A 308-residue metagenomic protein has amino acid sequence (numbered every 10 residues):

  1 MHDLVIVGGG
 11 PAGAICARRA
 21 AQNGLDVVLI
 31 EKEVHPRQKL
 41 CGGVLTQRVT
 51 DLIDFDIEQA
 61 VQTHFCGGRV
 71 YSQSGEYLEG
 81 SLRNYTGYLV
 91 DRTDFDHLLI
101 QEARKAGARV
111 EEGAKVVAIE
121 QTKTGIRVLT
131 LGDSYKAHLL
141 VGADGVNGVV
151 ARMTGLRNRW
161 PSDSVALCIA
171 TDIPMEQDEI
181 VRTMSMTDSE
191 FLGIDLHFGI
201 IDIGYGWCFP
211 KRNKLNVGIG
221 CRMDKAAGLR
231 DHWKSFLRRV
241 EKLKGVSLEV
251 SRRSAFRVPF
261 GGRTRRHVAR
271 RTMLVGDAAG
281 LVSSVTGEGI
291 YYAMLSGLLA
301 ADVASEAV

Functional and structural regions predicted by a protein language model:
M1-A12: Beta1/beta-strand and adjacent pyrophosphate-binding region of the FAD-binding site in flavoprotein oxidoreductases
V5, R18-L40: Glycine-rich FAD pyrophosphate-binding loop
G9, E102-K244, T264: Predominantly flavin-linked oxidoreductase catalytic cores and closely associated redox partners
G10-P11, H35, Y291: Residue-level detector of alpha-helix initiation sites
L29, G142, V275: Generic enzyme active-site microenvironment
V44-L98: A conserved beta-strand/loop capping segment in the N-terminal third of enzymes that catalyze redox or closely related
V116-A118, S134, D202, K225-V303: FAD/FMN-dependent oxidoreductases across multiple families
S305-V308: C-terminal helical "tail/cap" subdomain of flavin- and related membrane-associated enzymes
